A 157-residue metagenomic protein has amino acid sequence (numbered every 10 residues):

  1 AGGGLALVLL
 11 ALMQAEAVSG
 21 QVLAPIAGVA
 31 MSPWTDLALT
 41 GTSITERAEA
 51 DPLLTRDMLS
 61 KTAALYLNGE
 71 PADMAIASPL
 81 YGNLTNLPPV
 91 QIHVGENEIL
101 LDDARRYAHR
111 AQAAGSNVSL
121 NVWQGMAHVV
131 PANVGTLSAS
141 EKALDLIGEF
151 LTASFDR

Functional and structural regions predicted by a protein language model:
A1-R157: Alpha/beta-hydrolase superfamily serine-hydrolase fold, recognizing
